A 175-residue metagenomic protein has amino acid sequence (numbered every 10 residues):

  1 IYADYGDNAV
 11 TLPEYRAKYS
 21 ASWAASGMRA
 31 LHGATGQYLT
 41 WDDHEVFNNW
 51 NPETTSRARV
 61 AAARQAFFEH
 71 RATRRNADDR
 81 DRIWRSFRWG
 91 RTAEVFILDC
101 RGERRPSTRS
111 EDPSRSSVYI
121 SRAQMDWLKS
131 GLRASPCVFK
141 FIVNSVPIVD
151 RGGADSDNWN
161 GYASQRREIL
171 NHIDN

Functional and structural regions predicted by a protein language model:
I1-N175: Metal-dependent phosphoester/phosphodiester hydrolase catalytic core
